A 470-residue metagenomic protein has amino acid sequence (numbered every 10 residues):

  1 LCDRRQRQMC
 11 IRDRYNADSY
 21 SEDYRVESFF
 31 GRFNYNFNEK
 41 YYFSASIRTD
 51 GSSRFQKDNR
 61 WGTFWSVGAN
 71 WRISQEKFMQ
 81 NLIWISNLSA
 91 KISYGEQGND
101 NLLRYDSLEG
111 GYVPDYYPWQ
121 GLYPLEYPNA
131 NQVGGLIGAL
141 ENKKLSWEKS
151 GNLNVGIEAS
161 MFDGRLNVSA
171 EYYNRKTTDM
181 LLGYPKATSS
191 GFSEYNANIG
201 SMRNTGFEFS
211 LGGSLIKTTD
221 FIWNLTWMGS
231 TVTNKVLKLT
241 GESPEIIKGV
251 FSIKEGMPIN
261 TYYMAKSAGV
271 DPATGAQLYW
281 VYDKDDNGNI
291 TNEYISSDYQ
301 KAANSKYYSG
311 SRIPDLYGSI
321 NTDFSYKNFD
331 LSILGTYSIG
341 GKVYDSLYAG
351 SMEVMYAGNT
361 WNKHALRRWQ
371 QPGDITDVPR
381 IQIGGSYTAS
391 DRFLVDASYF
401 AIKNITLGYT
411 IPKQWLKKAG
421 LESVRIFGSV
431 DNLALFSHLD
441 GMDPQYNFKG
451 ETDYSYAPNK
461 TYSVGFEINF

Functional and structural regions predicted by a protein language model:
R4-Q8, R12-M257, K327, A389-F470: Extracellular/periplasmic, surface-exposed regions of secreted and cell-surface proteins
R4-Q8, R12-N16, D115-L140, S252-S309 (+1 more regions): Flexible glycine-rich, low-complexity coil/linker segments exposed to the extracellular/periplasmic environment
S52, S338-I426: Extracytoplasmic gating/loop element in the C-terminal half of outer-membrane beta-barrel translocons and assembly
A197-P314, S325, T336-G341, D345-L347: Gram-negative outer-membrane beta-barrel transporters
S332-L334: Short, conserved beta-strand edge motifs with alternating hydrophobic and charged residues
